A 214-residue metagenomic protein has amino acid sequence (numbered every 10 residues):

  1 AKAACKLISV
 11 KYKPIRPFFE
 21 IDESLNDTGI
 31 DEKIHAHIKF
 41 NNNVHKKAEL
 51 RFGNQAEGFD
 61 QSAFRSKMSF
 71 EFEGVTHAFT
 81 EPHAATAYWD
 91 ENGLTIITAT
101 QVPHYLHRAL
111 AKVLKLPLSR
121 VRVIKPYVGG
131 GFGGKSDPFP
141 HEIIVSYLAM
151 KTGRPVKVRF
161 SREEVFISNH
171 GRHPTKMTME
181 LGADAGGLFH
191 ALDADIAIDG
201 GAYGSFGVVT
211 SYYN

Functional and structural regions predicted by a protein language model:
A1-N214: Structural alpha/beta core scaffold segments of enzyme domains
